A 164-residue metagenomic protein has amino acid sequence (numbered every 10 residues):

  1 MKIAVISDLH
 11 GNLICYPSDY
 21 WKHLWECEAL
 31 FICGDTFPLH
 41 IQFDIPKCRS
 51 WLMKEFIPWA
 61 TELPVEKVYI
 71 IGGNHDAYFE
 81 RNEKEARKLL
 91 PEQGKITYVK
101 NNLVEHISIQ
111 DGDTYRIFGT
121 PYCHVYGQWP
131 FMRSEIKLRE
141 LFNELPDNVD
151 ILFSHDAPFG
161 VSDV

Functional and structural regions predicted by a protein language model:
M1-A4: Extreme N-terminal starter segment of soluble prokaryotic enzymes
I6, G11-I109: Core catalytic region of metal-dependent phosphoesterases/phosphodiesterases, especially metallo-beta-lactamase-like
L13, Y78, V125, P158-F159: Intrinsic structural disorder/low-complexity segments
G34, T120, D156: Glycine-rich, N-terminal phosphate-binding loop of Rossmann-like dinucleotide-binding domains
N74, S154-A157: Short, well-ordered beta-to-alpha junction loops that form the rim of enzyme active sites and present histidine/acidic
G112-I151, F159-G160, V164: Binuclear metal-dependent hydrolase catalytic cores centered on His/Asp/Glu-rich metal-binding motifs
